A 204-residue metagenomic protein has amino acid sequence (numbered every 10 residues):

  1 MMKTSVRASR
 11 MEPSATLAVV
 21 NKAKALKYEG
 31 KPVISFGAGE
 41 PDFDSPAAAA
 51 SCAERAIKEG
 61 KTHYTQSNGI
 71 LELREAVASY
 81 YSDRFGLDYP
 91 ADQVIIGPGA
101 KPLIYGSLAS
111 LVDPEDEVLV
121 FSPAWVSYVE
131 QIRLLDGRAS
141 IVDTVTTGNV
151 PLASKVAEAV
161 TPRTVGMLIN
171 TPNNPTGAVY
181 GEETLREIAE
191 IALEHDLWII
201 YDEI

Functional and structural regions predicted by a protein language model:
M2-G99, G106: N-terminal small-domain helix-loop-helix segment of the aminotransferase-like
L26-E29, L135, E194-H195: Helix C-cap/helix->beta junction micro-motif
D88-V94, P114-E117, R163: Short acidic capping loops at alpha-helix termini that bridge into adjacent secondary structure
S110-I132: Conserved PLP-anchoring active-site segment centered on the Schiff-base-forming lysine
D116, G137, E194-W198: A short helix->loop->beta-strand "cap" motif at the edges of active sites that frequently abuts
L134-S140: A short helix-loop-beta submotif of the ANL/AMP-binding
T144-I204: Active-site phosphate-binding strand-loop segment of PLP-dependent enzymes
